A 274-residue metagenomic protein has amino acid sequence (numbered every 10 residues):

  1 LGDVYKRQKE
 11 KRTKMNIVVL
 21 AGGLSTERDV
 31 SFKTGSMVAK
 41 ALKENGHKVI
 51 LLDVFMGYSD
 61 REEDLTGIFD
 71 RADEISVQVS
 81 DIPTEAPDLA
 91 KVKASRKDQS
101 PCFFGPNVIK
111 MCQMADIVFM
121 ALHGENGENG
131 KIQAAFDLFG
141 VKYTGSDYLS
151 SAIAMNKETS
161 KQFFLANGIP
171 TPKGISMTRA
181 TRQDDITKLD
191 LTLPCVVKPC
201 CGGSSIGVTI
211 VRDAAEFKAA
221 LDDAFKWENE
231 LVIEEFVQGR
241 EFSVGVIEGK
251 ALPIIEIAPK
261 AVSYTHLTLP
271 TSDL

Functional and structural regions predicted by a protein language model:
L1-Q8, T265-T271: Conserved small/polar residues in nucleotide/adenosyl-binding loops
K11-L149, I153-M155, T159, F163-A166 (+1 more regions): ATP-binding N-terminal substructure of ATP-dependent carboxylate-amine bond-forming enzymes
S31, P172-S176, P194-D222, E241: Glycine-rich phosphate-binding loop of ATP-grasp-fold ATP-dependent ligases
Q113, I169, L191: Structured loop/turn residues at beta-strand edges in well-structured enzyme cores
G124-E125, Y148-S150, P170, M177-R182 (+3 more regions): Short acidic/polar capping segments at secondary-structure boundaries
T144, P172, V196, V232-E234 (+1 more regions): Structural detector of well-ordered beta-strand residues that form the stable sheet scaffold of enzyme domains
F164-L165, L189-I206, N229-G239: ATP-grasp fold ATP-binding core
R212-L267, S272: Phosphate-binding site of ATP-dependent enzymes
